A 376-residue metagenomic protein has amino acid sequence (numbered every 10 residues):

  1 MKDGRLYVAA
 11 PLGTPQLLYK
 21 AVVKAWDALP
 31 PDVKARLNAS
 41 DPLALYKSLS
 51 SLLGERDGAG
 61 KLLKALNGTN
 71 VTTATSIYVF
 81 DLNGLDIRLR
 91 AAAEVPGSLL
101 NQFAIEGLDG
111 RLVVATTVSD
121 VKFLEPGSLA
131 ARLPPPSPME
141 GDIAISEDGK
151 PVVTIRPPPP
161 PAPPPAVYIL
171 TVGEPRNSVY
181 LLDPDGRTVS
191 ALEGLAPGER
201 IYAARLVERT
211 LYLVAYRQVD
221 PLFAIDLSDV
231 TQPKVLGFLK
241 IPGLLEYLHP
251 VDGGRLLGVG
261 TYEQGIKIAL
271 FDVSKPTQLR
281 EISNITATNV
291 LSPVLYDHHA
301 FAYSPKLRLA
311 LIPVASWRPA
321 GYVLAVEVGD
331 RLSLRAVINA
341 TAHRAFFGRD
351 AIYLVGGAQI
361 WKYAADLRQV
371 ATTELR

Functional and structural regions predicted by a protein language model:
M1-R376: Beta-sheet-rich non-transmembrane sensory/scaffold domains
